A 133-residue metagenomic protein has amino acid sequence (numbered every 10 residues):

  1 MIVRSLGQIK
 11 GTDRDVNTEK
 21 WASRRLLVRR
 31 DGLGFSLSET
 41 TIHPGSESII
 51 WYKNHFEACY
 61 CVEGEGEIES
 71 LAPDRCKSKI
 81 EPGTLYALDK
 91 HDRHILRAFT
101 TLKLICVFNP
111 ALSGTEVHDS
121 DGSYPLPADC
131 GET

Functional and structural regions predicted by a protein language model:
M1-F35, V117, D121-T133: A short, N-terminal "cap"/entry segment at the start of jelly-roll beta-barrel domains of the cupin/DSBH fold
R24-R25, G45-I49, S70: A short, acidic/glycine-rich surface segment
S36-K53: Conserved short histidine dyad/triad with adjacent acidic residue
T40, C59, Y86: Conserved GNAT-family N-acetyltransferase fold
H43-G45, P82-G83, D89-H91, F99: Tight coil/turn sites that cap or link beta-strands
W51-K53, A58-P82, D92: A short beta-strand-loop-beta hairpin characteristic of the jelly-roll/cupin
K90-T115: Ligand-binding loop in jelly-roll beta-barrel domains
